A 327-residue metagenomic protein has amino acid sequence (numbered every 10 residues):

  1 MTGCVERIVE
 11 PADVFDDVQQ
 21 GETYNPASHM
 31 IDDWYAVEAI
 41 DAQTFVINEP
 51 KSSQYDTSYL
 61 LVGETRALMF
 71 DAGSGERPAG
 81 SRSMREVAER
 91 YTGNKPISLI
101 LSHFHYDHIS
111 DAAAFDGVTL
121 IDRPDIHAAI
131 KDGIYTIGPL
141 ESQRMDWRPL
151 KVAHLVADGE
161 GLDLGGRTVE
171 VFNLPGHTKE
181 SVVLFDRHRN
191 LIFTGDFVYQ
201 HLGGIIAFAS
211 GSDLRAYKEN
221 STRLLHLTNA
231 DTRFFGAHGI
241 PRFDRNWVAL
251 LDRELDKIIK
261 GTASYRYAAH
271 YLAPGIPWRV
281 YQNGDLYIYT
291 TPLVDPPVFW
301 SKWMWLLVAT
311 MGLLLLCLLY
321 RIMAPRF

Functional and structural regions predicted by a protein language model:
T2-G3: C-terminal motif of bacterial Sec signal peptides marking the signal peptidase cleavage site
R7-M30, T222-F327: Accessory terminal helices/loops
V9-E10, E76-D163, Q200, L251-G261: Active-site HxH/HxHxD metal-binding segment of metal-dependent hydrolases
V14, G21, S28-I40, G117-N173 (+4 more regions): Metallo-beta-lactamase
D33-R90, L184-F197: Conserved beta-strand hairpin/beta-sheet module of binuclear metal-dependent hydrolase folds, prominently
F45, S98-I100, T119, H154-V156 (+3 more regions): Hydrophobic/aromatic beta-strand patches that form the interior of the parallel beta-sheet core in alpha/beta enzyme
T65, N94-P96, D231: A general structural motif
A67, S74-E76, G161, T168-P175 (+2 more regions): Metallo-beta-lactamase
